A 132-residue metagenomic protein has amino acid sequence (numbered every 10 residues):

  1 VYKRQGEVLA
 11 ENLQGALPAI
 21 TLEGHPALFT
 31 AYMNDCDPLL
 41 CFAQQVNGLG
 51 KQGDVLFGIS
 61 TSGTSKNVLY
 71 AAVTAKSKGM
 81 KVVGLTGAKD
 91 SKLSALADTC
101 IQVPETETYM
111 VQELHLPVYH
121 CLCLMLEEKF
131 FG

Functional and structural regions predicted by a protein language model:
V1-Y2: Short, small-residue-biased leader/transition segments that mark boundaries at the very start of proteins
E7-G58: Glycine-rich oxoanion-binding loops at beta->alpha junctions
E23, S60, T86, I101-Y109: Short beta->alpha connector loops at strand-helix junctions that form conserved, small/polar/Pro-enriched
G48, L56, Y109-G132: A charged, well-structured terminal subsegment
L56, V82, C100-Q102: Short, well-ordered beta-strand core segments
S62-K66: Beta-rich strand-turn-strand
L85-A97: Short, glycine/polar-rich helix-capping loops at beta-to-alpha or helix-loop-helix junctions that flank or form
